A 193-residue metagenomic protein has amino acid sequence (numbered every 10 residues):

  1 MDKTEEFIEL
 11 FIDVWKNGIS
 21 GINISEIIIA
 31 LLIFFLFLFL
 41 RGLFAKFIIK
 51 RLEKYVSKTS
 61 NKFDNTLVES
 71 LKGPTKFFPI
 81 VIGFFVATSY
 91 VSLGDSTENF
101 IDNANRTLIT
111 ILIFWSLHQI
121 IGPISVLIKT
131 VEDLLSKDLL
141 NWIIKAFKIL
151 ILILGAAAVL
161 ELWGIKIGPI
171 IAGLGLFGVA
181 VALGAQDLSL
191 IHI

Functional and structural regions predicted by a protein language model:
M1-A158, I165: N-terminal membrane topogenic module
N103-F114, A172-G184: Small-residue-enriched core segments of transmembrane alpha-helices in multipass membrane transport and channel
A158-G175, V179: C-terminal membrane-adjacent module
Q186-S189: Alpha-helical transmembrane segments of multi-pass membrane proteins
I191-I193: Conserved small/polar residues in nucleotide/adenosyl-binding loops
